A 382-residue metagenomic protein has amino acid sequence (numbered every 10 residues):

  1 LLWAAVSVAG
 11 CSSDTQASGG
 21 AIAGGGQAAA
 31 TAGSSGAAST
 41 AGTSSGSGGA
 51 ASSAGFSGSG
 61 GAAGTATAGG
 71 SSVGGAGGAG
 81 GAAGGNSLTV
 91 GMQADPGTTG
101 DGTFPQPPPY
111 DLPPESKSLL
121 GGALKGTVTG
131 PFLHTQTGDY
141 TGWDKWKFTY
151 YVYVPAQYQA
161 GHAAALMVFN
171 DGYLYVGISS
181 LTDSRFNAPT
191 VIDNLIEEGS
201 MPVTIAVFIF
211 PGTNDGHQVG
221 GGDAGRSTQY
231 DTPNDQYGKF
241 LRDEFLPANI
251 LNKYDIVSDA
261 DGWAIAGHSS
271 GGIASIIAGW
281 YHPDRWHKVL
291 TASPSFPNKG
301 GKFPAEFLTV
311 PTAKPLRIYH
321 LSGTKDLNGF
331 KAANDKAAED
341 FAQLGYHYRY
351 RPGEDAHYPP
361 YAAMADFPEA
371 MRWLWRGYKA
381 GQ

Functional and structural regions predicted by a protein language model:
V6-D101: Ser/Thr-rich, Pro/Gly/Ala-heavy low-complexity intrinsically disordered linkers and tails of secreted extracellular
S87-Q382: Non-catalytic cap/lid and distal C-terminal segments of serine-dependent acyl enzymes
